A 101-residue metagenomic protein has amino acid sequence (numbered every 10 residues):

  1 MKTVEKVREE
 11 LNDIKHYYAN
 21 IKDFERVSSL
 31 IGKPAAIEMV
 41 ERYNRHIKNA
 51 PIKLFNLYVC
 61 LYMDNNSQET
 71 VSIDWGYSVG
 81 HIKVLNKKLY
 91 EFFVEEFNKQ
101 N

Functional and structural regions predicted by a protein language model:
M1-H46, F97, N101: N-terminal interaction/assembly modules
K48-N49, G76: Short, conserved sequence motifs enriched in acidic/basic residues, glycine, and aromatics that mark functional "hot
N49-N66: Short amphipathic alpha helix immediately N-terminal
L54-Y58, V79, N101: Secondary-structure boundary/capping signal
D64-H81: Helix-turn-helix DNA-binding module
L85: Residues within the DNA-recognition helix of helix-turn-helix
L89-N98: C-terminal flanking helix
